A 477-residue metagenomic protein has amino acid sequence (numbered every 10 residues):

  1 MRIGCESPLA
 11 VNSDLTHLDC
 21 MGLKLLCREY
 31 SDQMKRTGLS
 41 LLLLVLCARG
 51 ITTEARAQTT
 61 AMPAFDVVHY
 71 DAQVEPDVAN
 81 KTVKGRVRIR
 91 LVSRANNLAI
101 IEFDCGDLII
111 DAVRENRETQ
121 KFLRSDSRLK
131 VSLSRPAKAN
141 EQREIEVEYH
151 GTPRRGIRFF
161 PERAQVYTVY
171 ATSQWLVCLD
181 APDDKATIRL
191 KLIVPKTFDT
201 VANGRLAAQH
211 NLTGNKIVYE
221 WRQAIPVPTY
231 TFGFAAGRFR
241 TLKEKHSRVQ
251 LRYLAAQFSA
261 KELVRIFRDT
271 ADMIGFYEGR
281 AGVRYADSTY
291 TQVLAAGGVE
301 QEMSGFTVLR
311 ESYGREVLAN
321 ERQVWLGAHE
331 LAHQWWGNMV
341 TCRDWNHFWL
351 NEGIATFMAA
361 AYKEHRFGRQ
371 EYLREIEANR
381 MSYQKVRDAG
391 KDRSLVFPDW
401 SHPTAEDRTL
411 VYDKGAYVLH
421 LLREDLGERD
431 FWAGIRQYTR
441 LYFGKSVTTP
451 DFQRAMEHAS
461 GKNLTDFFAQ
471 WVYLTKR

Functional and structural regions predicted by a protein language model:
L46, G50-R86, F159, P182: N-terminal, polar/Ser/Thr-rich
M62, A139, E148-L192, G237: Glycine/proline-rich low-complexity spacer/linker segments in large multi-domain proteins
K84-D107, I188-P195, P450: Surface-exposed beta-strand/loop patches in extracellular or lumenal glycoproteins
G85, L179-A328, F357-A360: Hydrophobic helix-coil surface modules that form long, contiguous segments used for peptide/substrate interaction
I101, C105-R163, T213-N215: A surface-exposed beta-strand-loop module
A271, V308-A378: Zinc-dependent metallopeptidase catalytic helix centered on the HExxH motif and its immediate flanking segment
R408-R477: Amphipathic alpha-helical substructures
